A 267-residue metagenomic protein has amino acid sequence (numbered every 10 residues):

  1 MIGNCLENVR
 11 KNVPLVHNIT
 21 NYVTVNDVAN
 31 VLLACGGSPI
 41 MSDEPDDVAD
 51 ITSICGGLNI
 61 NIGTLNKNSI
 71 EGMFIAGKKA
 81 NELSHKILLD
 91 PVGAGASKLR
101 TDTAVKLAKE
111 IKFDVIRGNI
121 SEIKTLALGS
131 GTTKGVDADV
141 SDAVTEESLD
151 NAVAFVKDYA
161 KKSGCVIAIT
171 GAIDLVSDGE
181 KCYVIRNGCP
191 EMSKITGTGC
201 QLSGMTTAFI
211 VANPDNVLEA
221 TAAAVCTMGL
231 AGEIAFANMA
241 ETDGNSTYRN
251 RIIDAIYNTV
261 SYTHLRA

Functional and structural regions predicted by a protein language model:
I2-L89: Conserved N-terminal subdomain of the carbohydrate kinase-like
G63, V92-A94, S121: Active-site beta-loop-alpha junctions enriched in small/polar residues
L83-V105: Ser/Thr/Gly-rich flexible loops in soluble cytosolic domains mediating phosphotransfer, phosphorylation
R100-C182: Conserved phosphate/ATP/ADP-binding segment of small-molecule kinases
N187-T196: Short pre-catalytic strand/loop immediately N-terminal to key active-site residues, enriched for Gly-Thr
T196, M205-Y248: Conserved post-catalytic alpha-helical subdomain immediately downstream of the catalytic base and nucleotide-binding
T263-A267: Conserved small/polar residues in nucleotide/adenosyl-binding loops
